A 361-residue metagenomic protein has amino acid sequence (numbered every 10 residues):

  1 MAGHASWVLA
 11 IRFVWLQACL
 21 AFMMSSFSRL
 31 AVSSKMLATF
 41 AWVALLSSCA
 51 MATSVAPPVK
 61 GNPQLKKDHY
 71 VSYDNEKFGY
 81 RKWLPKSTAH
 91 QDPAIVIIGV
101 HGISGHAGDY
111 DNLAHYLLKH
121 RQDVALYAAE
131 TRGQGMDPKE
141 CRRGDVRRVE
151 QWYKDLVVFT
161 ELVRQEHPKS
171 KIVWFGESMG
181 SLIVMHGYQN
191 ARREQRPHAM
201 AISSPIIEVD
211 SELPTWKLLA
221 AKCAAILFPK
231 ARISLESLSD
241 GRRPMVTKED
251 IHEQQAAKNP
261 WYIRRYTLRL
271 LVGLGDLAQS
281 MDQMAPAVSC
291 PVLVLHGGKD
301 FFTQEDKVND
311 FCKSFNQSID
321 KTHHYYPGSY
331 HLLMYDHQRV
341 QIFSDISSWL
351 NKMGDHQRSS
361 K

Functional and structural regions predicted by a protein language model:
A44-K86: An N-terminal hydrophobic leader/cap segment in hydrolases
P93-G102: Short beta-strand element of the alpha/beta-hydrolase
I103-H115: The serine-hydrolase catalytic nucleophile loop
H106-A107, G135-S170: Catalytic nucleophile-loop/oxyanion-hole region of alpha/beta-hydrolase and closely related hydrolase-like folds
L117-E140: Conserved alpha/beta-hydrolase
M179-T267: Alpha/beta-hydrolase-fold enzymes
V288, V294-H296, D300: Short beta-strand/loop motif that positions the catalytic acidic residue of the alpha/beta-hydrolase fold
P327-K361: Catalytic active-site module of serine/aspartate enzymes centered on a nucleophile-bearing elbow/loop
